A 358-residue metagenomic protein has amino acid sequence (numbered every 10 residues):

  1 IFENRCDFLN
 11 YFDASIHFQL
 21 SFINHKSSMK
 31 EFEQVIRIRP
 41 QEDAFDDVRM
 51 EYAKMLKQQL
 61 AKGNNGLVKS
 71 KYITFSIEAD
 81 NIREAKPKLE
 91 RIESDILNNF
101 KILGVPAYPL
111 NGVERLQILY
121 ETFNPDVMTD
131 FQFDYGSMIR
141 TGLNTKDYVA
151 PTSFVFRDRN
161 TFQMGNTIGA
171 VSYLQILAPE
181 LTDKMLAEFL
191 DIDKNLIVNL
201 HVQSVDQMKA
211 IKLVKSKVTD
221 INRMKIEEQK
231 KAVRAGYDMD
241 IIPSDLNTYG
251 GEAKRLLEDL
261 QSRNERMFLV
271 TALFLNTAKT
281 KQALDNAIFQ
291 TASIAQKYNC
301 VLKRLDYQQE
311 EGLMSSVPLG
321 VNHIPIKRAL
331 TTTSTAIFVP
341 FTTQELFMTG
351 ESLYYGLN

Functional and structural regions predicted by a protein language model:
I1-F341: Extended, folded cores of ATP/NTP-driven motor/assembly subunits in large transport and secretion machines
P340-L357: N-terminal pre-Walker A segment at the start of P-loop NTPase domains
